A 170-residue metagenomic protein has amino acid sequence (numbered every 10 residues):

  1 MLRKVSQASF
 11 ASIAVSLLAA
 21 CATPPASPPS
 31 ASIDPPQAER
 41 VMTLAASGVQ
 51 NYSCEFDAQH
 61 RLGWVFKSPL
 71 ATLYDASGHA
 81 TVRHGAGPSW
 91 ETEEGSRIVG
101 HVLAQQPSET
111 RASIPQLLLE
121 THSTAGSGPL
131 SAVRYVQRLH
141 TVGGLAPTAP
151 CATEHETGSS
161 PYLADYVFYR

Functional and structural regions predicted by a protein language model:
M1-A11: Bacterial N-terminal signal peptides that target proteins for export
L17-A20: C-terminal motif of bacterial Sec signal peptides marking the signal peptidase cleavage site
A22-P24: Bacterial signal peptide processing site
S27-N51, A58-R170: Primary mode marks residue(s) on the alpha4-beta5-alpha5 output face of response regulator receiver
